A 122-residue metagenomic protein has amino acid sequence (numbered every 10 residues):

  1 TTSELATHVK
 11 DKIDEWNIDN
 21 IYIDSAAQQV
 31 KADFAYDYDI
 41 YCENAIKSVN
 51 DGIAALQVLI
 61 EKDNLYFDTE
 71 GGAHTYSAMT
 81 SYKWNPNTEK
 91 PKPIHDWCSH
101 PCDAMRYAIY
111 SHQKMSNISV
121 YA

Functional and structural regions predicted by a protein language model:
T1-I94, M115, V120: Mg2+-dependent endonuclease catalytic cores in nucleic-acid-processing enzymes, primarily RNase H-like
H95-A122: Charge-patterned, long linear interaction tracts outside catalytic cores
